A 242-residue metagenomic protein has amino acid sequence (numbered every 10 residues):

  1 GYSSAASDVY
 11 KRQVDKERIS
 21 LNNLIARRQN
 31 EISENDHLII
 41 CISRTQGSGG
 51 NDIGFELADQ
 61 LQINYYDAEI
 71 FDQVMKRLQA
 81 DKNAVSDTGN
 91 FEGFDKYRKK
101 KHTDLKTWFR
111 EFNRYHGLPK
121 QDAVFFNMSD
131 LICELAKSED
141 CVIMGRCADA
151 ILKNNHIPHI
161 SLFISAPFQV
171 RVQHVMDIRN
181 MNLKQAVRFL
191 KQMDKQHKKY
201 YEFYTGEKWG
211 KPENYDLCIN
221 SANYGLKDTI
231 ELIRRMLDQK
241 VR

Functional and structural regions predicted by a protein language model:
G1-A6, Y10: Single conserved hydrophobic/aromatic residue that forms the stacking wall/gate of nucleotide- or nucleobase-binding
N35-I40, E139: Pre-Walker A (Motif I) flank of P-loop NTPase domains
I42-F55: Glycine-rich phosphate-binding P-loop
N64-M75: Short beta-strand-centered segment that lines the nucleotide-binding/catalytic pocket of NTP-utilizing
M75-D140: ATP-dependent small-molecule kinase phosphotransfer cores that center on conserved nucleotide phosphate-binding segments
D95, K99-K100, L105-K106, N182-L226: Small-molecule kinase domains that catalyze NTP-dependent phosphoryl transfer to phosphate-bearing small molecules
L131, L135-S138, A148-N155, H174: RNA pseudouridine synthases
I157-D177, L183-A186, L190-K191: Conserved phosphate-donor/acceptor-positioning beta-strand/loop module used by diverse small-molecule
